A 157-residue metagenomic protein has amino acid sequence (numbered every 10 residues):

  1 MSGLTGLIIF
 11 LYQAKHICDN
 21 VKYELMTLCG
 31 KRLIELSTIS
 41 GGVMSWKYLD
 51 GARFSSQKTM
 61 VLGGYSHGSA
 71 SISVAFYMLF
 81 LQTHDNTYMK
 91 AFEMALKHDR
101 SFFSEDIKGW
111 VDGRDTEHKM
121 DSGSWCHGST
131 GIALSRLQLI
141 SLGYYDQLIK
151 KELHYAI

Functional and structural regions predicted by a protein language model:
M1-I157: Glycan-recognition and catalytic cores of secretory/periplasmic carbohydrate-active enzymes
